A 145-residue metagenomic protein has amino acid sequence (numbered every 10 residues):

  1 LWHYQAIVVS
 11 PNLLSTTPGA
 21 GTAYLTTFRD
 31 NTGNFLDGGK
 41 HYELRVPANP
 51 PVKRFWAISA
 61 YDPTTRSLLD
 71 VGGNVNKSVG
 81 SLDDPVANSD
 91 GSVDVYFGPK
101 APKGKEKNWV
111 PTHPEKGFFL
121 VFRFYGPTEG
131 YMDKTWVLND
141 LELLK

Functional and structural regions predicted by a protein language model:
L1-K145: A compositional/structural signature for long, glycine/proline-rich flexible linkers and loops on extracytoplasmic
